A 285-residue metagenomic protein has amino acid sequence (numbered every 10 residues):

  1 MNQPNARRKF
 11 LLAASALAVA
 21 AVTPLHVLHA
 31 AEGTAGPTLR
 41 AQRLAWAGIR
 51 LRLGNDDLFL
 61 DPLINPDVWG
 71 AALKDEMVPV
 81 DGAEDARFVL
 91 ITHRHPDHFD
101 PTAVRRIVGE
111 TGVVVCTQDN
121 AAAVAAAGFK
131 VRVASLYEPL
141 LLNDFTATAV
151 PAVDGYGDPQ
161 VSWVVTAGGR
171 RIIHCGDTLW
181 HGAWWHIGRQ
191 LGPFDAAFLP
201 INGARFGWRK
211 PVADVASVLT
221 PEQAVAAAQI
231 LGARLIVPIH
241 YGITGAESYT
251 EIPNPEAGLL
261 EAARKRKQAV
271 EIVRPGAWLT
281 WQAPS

Functional and structural regions predicted by a protein language model:
M1-A18: N-terminal secretory signal peptides and thylakoid transit peptides that target proteins across membranes
A31-G36, C116-R170, E261-A283: Metallo-beta-lactamase
G36-V78, P159-G176: Conserved beta-strand hairpin/beta-sheet module of binuclear metal-dependent hydrolase folds, prominently
L44, P66-D67, H95-F99, A121-V124 (+6 more regions): Active-site environment of divalent metal-dependent phosphoester hydrolases
L53-R94, P101-R106, D119, G155-G157 (+1 more regions): Pre-active-site segment of Zn-dependent metallo-hydrolases
L60-D61, D85-D97, V115-Q118, I173-T178 (+3 more regions): Active-site neighborhood of phospho(di)ester-bond hydrolases with catalytic His/Asp-centered motifs
A122, G182-P275: Cap/insert and terminal regions of metallo-dependent hydrolase folds
V150-I173, G182-A183, I187-G192, A196-F198 (+1 more regions): Active-site-proximal loop/helix segment associated with metal-binding centers of metalloenzymes
